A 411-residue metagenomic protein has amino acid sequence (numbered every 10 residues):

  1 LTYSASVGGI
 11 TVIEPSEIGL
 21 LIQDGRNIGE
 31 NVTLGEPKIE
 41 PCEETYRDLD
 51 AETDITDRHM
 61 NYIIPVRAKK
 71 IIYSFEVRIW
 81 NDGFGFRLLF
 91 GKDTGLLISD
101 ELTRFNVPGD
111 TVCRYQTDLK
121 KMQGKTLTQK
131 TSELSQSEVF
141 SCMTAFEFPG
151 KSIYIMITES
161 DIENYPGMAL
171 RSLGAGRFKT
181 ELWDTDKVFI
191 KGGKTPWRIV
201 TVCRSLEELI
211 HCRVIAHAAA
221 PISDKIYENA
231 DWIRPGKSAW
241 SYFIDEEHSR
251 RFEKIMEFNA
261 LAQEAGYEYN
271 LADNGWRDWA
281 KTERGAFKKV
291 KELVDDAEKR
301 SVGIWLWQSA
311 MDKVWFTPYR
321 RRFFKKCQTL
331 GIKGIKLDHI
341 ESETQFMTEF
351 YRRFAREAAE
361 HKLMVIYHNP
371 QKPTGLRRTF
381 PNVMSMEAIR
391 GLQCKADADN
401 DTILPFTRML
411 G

Functional and structural regions predicted by a protein language model:
L1-P221: N-terminal accessory beta-strand-rich subdomains and adjacent acidic, glycine-rich linkers that precede catalytic cores
A68, I79-N81, G109, C203 (+5 more regions): Short, flexible loop/turn elements at secondary-structure junctions
E76, W80, K191, D231 (+5 more regions): Catalytic cores of large soluble enzymes that bind and process phosphate-bearing ligands
K92, D245-E247, E341: A generic structural motif
M143-A145, N259, V294, A355: Short amphipathic alpha-helical segments and helix-helix/interface helices
I190-Y269: An acidic-aromatic substrate-binding cleft motif
N274-G411: Aromatic- and carboxylate-enriched substrate-binding clefts and catalytic-loop regions of carbohydrate-active enzymes
